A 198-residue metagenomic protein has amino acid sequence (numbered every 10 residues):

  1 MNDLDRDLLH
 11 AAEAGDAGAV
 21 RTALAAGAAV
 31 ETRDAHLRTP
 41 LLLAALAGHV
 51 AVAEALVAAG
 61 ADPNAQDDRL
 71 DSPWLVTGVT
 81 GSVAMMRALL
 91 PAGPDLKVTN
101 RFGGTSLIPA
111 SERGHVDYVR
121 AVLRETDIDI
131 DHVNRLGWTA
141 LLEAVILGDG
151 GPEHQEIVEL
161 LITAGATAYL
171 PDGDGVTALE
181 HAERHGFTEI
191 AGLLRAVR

Functional and structural regions predicted by a protein language model:
M1-A26, A35-R38, R120, R195-R198: Intrinsically disordered, low-complexity regulatory segments in ankyrin-centric signaling systems
M1-D7, L136, I146-D149, E153-E159 (+3 more regions): Ankyrin-repeat-protein effector appendages
H10-G15, L43-H49, V76-S82, P109-H115 (+2 more regions): Ankyrin repeat A-helix N-terminal signature
D16-L24, H49-V57, S82-L90, H115-R124 (+2 more regions): Ankyrin repeat structural motif
